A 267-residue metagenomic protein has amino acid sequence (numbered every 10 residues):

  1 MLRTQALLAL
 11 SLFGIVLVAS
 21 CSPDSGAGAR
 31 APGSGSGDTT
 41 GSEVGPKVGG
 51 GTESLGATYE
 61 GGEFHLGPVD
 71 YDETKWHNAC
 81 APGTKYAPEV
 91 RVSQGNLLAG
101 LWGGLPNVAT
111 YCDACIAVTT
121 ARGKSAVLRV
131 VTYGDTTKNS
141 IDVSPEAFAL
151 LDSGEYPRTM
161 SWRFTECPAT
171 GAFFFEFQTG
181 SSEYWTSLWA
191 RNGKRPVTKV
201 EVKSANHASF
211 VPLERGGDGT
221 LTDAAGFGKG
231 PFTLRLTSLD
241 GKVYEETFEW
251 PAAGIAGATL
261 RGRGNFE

Functional and structural regions predicted by a protein language model:
M1, F13, L17-G51: Ser/Thr-rich, Pro/Gly/Ala-heavy low-complexity intrinsically disordered linkers and tails of secreted extracellular
R3-L10: Sec-dependent signal peptide recognition, specifically the positively charged N-region followed immediately by
G45, G49-N139, L150-T198, R235-V243: Long, compositionally biased stretches
S125-V127, N206-L213, V243-E245: Surface-exposed loop/edge segments in extracytoplasmic proteins
Y133-G134, F210-D218: Solvent-exposed serine/threonine-rich low-complexity stretches and specific carbohydrate-binding patches
T198-P212, T233-R235: Short beta-strand segments and strand-loop junctions that repeat across beta-rich extracellular domains
A224-G230: Surface-exposed, short loops/turns at beta-strand junctions within beta-sandwich domains
G241-R263: Edge beta-strands of extracellular beta-sandwich domains
